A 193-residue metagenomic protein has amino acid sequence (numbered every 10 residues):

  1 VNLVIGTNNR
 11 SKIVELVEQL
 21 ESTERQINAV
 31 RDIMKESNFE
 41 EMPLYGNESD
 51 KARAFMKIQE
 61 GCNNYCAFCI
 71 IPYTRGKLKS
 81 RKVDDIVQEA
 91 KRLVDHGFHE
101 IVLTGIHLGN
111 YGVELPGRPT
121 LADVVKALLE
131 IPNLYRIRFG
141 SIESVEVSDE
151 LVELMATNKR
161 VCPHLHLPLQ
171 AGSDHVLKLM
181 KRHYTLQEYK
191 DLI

Functional and structural regions predicted by a protein language model:
V1-Y111, L165, L186-I193: Proteins enriched for Cys/Gly/acidic motifs involved in redox and nucleic-acid/cofactor modification
D95-I193: Conserved SAM/AdoMet-binding glycine-rich loop
